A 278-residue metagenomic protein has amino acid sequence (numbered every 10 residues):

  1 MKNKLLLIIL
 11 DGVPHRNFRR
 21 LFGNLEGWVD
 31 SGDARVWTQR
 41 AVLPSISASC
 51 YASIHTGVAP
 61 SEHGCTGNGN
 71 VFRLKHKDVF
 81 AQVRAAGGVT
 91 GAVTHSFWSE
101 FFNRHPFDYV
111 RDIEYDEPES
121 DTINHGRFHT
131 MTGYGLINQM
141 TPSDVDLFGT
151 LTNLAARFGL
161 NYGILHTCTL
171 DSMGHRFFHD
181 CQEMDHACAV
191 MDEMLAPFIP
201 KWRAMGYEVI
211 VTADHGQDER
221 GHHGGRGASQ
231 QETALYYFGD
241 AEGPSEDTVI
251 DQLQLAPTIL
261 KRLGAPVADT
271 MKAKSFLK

Functional and structural regions predicted by a protein language model:
M1-K278: Feature captures the catalytic ectodomains and active-site-proximal regions of enzymes that hydrolyze or transfer
